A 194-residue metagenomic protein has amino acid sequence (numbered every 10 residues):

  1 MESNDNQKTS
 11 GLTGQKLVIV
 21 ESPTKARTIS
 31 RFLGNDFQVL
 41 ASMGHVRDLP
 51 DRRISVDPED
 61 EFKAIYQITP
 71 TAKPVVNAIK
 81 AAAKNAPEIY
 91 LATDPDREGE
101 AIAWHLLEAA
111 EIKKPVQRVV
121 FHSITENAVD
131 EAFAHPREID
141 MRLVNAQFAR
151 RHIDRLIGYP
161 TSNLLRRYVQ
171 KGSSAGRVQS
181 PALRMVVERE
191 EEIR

Functional and structural regions predicted by a protein language model:
M1-R151, P160, P181: Intrinsically disordered, low-complexity regulatory segments
K84, G158-V169: Short, hydrophobic/aliphatic alpha-helical segments
I153, R177-V178: Long, charge-dense, solvent-exposed interaction surfaces that engage phosphate-rich ligands
L164, Y168-A175, V186-R194: C-terminal helical "lid" subdomain and adjoining coupling/linker elements of P-loop NTPases
